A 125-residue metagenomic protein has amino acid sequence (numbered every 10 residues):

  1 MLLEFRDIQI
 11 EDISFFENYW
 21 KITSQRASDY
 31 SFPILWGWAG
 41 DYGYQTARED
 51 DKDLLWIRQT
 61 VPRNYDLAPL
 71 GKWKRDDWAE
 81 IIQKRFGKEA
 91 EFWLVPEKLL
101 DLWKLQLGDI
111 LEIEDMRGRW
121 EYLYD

Functional and structural regions predicted by a protein language model:
M1-Q83: N-terminal charged segments
L70-D125: Acyl-donor-binding surface of acyltransferase catalytic domains
